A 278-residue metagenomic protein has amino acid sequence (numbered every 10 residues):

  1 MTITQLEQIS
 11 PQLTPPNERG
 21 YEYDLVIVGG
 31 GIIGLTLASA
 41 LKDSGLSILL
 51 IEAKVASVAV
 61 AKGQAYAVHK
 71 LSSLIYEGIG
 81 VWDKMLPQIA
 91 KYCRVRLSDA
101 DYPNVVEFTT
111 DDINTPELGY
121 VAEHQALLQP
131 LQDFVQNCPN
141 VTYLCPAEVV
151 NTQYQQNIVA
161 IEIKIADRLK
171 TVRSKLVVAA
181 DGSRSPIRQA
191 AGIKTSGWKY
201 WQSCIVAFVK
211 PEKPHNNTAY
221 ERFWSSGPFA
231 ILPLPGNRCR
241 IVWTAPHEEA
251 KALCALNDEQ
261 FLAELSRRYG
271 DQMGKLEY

Functional and structural regions predicted by a protein language model:
M1-L25, A40-L46: Extreme N-terminal leader/targeting segments of oxidoreductases
E18-E22, G78, Q88-A190, W198-S203 (+1 more regions): Conserved N-terminal helical subregion
V28, K42-Q64: Glycine-rich FAD pyrophosphate-binding loop
G30-I32: Glycine-rich Rossmann-fold phosphate-binding loop(s) that bind the pyrophosphate of adenine dinucleotide cofactors
L35: Residues forming the Rossmann-fold NAD(P)(H) cofactor-binding site
Q64-P87: N-terminal glycine-rich dinucleotide-binding loop that anchors FAD/FMN and/or NAD(P) in oxidoreductases
V206-H215, S225, L234: Glycine-rich loop(s) and the adjacent beta-strand/alpha-helix scaffold that form part
W224-Y278: Conserved FAD/dinucleotide-binding core of flavoprotein oxidoreductases
